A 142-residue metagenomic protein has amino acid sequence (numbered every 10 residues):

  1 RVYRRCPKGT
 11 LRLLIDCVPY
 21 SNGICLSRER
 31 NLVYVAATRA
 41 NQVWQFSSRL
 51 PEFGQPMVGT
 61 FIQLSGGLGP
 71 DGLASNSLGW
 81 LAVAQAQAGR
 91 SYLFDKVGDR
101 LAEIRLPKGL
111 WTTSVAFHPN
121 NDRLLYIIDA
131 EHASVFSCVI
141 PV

Functional and structural regions predicted by a protein language model:
R1-V2, L11-L32, Q63-L81, P107-L125 (+1 more regions): Beta-rich, blade/repeat-based domains predominating in secreted/periplasmic proteins but also intracellular
R1-Y3, Q42-W44, R90-Y92, S134-F136: A short loop-to-beta-strand structural motif that recurs across blades of beta-propeller domains
R5-R12, L50-G59, D99-A102: Beta-strand initiation motifs
V33-N41, L81-A86, F94, L125-E131: Conserved beta-strand positions in repeat-built beta-propeller and related beta-rich domains
F46-F53, V139-V142: Short loop/turn segments immediately following beta-strands, especially the blade-tip and inter-blade linker loops
A88-V115: A conserved acidic, glycine/proline-rich C-terminal tail/linker
Y126-V142: Short, basic/aromatic-enriched C-terminal tail that caps enzymatic domains
